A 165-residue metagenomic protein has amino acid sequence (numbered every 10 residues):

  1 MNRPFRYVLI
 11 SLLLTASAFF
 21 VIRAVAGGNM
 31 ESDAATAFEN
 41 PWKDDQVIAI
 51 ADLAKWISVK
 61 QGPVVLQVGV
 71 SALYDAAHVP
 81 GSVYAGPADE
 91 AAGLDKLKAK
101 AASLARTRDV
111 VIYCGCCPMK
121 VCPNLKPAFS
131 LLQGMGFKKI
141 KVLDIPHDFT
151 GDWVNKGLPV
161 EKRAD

Functional and structural regions predicted by a protein language model:
N2-V47, D75-D165: Rhodanese-like catalytic fold shared by cysteine-dependent sulfurtransferases and DSP/PTP-type phosphatases
K43-S58: A short, well-structured juxtamembrane/interface segment
I50-A54, V70, K96-A99: A generic local structural motif
L53, V64-G69, S82-A85: Short hydrophobic beta-strand that contains or immediately precedes a catalytic carboxylate
I57-V65, K139: Short active-site oxyanion
G69-D75: Glycine/serine-rich loop-strand microenvironments at binding/catalytic pocket rims
